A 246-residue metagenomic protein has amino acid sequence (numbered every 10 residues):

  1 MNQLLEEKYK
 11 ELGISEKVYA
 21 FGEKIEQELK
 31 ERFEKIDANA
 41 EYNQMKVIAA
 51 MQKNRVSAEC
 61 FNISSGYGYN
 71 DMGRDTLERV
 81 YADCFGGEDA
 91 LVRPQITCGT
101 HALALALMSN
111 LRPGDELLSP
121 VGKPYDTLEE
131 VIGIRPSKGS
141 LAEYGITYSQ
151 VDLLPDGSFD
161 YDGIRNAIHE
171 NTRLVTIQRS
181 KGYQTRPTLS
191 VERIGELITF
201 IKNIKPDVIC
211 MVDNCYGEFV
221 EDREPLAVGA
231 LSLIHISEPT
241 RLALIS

Functional and structural regions predicted by a protein language model:
E23-G87: Glycine-rich phosphate-binding segment of PLP-dependent enzymes
D71, Y81, S119, I146-I164 (+1 more regions): Ligand-binding pocket scaffold of soluble enzyme catalytic domains
A90-E116, P120, Y125-R135: Conserved beta-loop-alpha segment that forms the PLP phosphate-binding cup at the N-terminus of a helix
T97-A102, D156-S158, Y216-V220: Short acidic loop-to-helix transition motifs that present clustered carboxylates
D126-S149, A167: Flexible glycine-/small-residue-enriched beta->alpha junction loops that bind anionic phosphate/pyrophosphate groups
P155-C215: Active-site phosphate-binding strand-loop segment of PLP-dependent enzymes
G229-S232: Glycine-enriched alpha-helix->loop->beta-strand junction motifs that scaffold or abut catalytic
I234-S246: Single conserved hydrophobic/aromatic residue that forms the stacking wall/gate of nucleotide- or nucleobase-binding
